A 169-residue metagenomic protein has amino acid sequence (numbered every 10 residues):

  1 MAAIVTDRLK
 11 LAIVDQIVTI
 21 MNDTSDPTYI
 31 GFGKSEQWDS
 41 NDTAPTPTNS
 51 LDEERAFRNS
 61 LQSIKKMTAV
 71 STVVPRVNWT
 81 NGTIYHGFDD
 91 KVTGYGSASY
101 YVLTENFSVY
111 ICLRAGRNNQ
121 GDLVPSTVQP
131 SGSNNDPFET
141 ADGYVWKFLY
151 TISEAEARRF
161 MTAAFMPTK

Functional and structural regions predicted by a protein language model:
M1-K169: Tryptophan-rich substrate-binding surfaces of secreted polymer-degrading and adhesive proteins
